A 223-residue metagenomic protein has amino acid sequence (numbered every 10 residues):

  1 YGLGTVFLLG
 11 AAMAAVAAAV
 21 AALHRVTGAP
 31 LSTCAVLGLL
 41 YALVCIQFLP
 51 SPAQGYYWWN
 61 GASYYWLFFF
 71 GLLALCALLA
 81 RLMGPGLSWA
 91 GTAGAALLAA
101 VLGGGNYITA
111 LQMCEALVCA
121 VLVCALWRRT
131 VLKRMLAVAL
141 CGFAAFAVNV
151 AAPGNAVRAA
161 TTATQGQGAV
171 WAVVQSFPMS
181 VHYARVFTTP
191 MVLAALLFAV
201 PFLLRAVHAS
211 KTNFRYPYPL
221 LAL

Functional and structural regions predicted by a protein language model:
Y1-V6, A18, G103-S210, L223: Transmembrane catalytic cores of multi-pass membrane glycosyltransferases and polysaccharide-assembly enzymes
L3, F7-A14, A62-L75, C114-V118: Membrane-embedded alpha-helical segments of multi-pass membrane proteins, especially the transmembrane helices
V6-L31, V36, A74: Transmembrane-helix motifs of polytopic, lipid-linked glycan transferases
V16-A21, L73-G84, A95-L102, E115-C124 (+1 more regions): Hydrophobic transmembrane alpha-helices
V20-C34, L82-W89, C124-R134, L204-Y216: Membrane-interface helix-boundary motifs at transmembrane edges
C34-A80, N106, L223: Membrane-interface micro-motifs in multi-pass membrane enzymes
G38-L43, A139-C141, S210-L223: Transmembrane alpha-helix segments characteristic of polytopic inner-membrane glycan-assembly/cell-envelope
A90-A110: Membrane-interface alpha helices of multi-pass inner-membrane proteins
